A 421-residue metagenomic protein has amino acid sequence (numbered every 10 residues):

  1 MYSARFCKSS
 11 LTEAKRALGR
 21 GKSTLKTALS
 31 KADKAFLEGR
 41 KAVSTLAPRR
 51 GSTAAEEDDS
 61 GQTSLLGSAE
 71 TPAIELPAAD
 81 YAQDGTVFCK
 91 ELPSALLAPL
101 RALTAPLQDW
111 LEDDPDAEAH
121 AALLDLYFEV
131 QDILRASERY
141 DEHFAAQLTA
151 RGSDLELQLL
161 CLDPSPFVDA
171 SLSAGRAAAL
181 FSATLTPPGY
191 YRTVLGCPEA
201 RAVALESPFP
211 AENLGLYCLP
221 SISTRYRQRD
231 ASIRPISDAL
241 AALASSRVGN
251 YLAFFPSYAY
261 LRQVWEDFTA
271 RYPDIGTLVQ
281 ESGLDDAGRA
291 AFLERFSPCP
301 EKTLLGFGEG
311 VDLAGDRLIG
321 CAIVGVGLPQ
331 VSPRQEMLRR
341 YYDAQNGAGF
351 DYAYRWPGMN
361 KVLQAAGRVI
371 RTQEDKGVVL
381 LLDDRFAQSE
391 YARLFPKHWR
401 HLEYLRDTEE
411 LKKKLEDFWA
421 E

Functional and structural regions predicted by a protein language model:
M1-E421: ASCE RecA-like P-loop NTPase motor cores that couple ATP hydrolysis to mechanical translocation on nucleic acids
